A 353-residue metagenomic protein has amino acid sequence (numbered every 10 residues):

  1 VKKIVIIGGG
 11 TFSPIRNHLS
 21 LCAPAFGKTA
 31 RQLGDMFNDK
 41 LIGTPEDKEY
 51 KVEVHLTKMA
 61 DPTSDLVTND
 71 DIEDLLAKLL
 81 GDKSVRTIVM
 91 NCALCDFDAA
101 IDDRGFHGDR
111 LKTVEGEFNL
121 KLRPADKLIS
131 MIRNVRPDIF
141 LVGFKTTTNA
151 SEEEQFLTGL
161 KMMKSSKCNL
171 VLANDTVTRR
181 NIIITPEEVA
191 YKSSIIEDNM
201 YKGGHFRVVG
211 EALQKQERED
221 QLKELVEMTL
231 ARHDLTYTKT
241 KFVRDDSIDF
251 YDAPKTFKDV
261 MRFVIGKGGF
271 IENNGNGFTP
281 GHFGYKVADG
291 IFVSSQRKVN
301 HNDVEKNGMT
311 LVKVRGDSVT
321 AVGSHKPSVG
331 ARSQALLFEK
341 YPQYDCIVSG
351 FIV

Functional and structural regions predicted by a protein language model:
V1, T279, V287-A288, Y341-Y344: Short, well-ordered loop/turn elements at secondary-structure boundaries
V1-E227: A cross-family phosphate/adenosyl-ligand binding-site feature
G10-T11, R297-K298, I352: Active-site metal-binding loops of divalent metal-dependent hydrolases
A23, G290-V293, Y344-V348: Conserved active-site beta-strand-loop modules that form the wall/rim of enzyme catalytic pockets and either contain
G81-D82, M131-V135, M162, G284 (+2 more regions): Short, conserved, surface-exposed binding loops centered on an aromatic residue
S84-V85, C168, L230-T236, Y344: Short, high-confidence coil segments that cap the C-terminus of an alpha-helix and link into the following beta-strand
E219-V329: Long, non-catalytic terminal segments
V314-V353: Short HxH-centered metal-ligating active-site micro-motif
